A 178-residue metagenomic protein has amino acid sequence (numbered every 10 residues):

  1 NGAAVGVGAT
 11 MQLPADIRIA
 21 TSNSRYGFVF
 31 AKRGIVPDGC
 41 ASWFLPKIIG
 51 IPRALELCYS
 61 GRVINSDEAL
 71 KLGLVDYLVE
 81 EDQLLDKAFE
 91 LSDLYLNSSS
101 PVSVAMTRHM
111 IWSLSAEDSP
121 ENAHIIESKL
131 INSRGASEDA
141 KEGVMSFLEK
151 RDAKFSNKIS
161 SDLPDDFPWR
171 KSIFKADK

Functional and structural regions predicted by a protein language model:
N1-V102, S137: Crotonase-fold acyl-CoA enzyme core
G2, F30, K129-I131, D177-K178: Proteins with a high burden of low-complexity, intrinsically disordered sequence enriched in S/T/G/P/A and R, requiring
I19-S24, S66, V75-I126, N132-E138 (+1 more regions): C-terminal long alpha-helix characteristic of the crotonase
A41-F44, R53, M106, E127-L130 (+1 more regions): Hydrophobic alpha-helical segments typical of transmembrane helices and their membrane-interface/capping positions
